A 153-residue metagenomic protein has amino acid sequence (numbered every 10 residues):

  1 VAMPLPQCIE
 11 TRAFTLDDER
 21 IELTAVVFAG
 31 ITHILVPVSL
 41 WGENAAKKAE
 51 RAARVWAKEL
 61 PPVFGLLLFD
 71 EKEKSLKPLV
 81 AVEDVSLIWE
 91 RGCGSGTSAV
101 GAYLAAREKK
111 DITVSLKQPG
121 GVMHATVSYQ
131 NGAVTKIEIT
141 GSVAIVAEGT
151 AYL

Functional and structural regions predicted by a protein language model:
V1-G92, S98-L153: Active-site proximal loop and beta-alpha junction motif in alpha/beta enzyme cores
